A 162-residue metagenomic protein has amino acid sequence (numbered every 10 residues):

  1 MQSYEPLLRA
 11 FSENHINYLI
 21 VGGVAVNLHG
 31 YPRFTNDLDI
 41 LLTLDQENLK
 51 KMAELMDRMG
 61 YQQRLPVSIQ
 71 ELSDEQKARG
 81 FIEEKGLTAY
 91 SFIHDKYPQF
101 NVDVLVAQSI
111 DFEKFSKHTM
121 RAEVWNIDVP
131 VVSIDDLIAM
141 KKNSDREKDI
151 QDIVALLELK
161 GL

Functional and structural regions predicted by a protein language model:
M1-L162: Compositionally biased terminal segments of proteins
